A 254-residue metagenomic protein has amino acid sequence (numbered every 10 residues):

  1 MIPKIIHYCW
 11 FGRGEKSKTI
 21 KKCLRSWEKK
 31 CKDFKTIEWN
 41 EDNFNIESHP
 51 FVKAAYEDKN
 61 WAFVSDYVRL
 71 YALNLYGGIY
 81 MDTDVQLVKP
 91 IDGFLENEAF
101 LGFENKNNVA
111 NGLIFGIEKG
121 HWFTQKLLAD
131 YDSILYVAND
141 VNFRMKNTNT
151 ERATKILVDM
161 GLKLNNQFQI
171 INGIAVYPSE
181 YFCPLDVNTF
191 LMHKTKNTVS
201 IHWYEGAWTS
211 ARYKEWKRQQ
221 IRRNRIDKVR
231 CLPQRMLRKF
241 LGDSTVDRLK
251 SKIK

Functional and structural regions predicted by a protein language model:
M1-S65, T83-K254: Glycosyltransferase-associated regions of secretory-pathway enzymes, highlighting luminal stem/catalytic domains
Y67-G78: Small-residue hinge/turn detector
